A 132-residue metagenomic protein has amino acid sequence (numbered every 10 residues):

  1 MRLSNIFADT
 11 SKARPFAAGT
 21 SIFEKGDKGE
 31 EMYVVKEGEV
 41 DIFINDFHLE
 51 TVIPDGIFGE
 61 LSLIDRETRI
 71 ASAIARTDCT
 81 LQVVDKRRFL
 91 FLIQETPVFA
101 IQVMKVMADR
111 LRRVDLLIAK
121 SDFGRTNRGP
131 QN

Functional and structural regions predicted by a protein language model:
M1-N132: Cytosolic regulatory regions built on CNB/CRP/Popeye-like sensor folds
